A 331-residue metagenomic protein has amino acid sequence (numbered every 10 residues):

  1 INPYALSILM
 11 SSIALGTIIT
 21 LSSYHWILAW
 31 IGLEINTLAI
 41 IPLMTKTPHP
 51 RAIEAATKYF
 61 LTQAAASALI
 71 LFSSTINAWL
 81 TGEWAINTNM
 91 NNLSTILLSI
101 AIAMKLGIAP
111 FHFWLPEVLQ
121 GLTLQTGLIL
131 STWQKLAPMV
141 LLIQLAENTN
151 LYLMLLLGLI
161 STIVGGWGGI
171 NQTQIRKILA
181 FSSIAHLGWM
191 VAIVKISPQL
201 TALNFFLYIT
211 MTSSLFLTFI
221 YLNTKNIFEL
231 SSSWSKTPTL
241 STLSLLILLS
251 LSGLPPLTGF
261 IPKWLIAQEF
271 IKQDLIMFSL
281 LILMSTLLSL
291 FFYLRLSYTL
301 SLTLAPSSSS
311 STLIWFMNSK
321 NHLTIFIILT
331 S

Functional and structural regions predicted by a protein language model:
I1-S331: Core, highly hydrophobic multi-pass alpha-helical transmembrane subunits of bioenergetic inner membranes
